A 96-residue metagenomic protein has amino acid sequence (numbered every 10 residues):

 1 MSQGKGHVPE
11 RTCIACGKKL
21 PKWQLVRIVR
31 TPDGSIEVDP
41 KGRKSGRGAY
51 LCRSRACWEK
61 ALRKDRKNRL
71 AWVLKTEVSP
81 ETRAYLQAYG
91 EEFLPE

Functional and structural regions predicted by a protein language model:
M1-P9, K41-S45: Short, flexible, mixed-charge glycine/proline-rich loop motifs that serve as phosphate/nucleic-acid-contacting
E10-C13, A49: Residues immediately within or flanking Cys/His clusters that coordinate Zn2+ in small zinc-binding modules
G17, R53-W58: Cys/His-coordinated zinc-binding microdomains
P21, C57, L62: Short functional micro-motifs and their immediate structural scaffolds
P21-D39: Short recognition patches in nucleic-acid-associated and regulatory proteins
V38-R55: Short beta-strand-alpha-helix junction that forms the catalytic/metal-binding core of metal-dependent nuclease domains
L62-E96: C-terminal structural segments of small proteins and small subunits
